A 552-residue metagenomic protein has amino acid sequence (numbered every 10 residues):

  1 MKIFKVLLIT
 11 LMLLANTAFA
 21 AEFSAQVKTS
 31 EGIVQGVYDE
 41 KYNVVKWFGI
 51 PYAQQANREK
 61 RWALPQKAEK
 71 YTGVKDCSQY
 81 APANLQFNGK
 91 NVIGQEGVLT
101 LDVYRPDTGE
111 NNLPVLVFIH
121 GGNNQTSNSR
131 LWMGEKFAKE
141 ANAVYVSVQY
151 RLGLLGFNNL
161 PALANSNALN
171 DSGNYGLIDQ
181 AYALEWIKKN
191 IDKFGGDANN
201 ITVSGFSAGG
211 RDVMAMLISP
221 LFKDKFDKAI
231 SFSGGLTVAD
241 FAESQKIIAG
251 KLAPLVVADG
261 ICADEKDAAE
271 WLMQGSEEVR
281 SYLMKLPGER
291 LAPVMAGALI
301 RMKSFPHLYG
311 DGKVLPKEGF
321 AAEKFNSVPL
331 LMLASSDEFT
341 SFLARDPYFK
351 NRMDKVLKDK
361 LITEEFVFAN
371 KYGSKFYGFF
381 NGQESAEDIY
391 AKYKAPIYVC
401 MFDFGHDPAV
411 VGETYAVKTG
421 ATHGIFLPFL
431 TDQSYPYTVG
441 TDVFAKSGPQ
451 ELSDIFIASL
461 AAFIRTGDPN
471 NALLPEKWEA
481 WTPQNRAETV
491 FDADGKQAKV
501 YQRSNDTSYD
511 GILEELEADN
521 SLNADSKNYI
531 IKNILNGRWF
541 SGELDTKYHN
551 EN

Functional and structural regions predicted by a protein language model:
K2-I9: Sec-dependent signal peptide recognition, specifically the positively charged N-region followed immediately by
L11-A18: Hydrophobic h-region of N-terminal signal peptides that target proteins for export in Gram-negative bacteria
A21-E110, L283, L474, E514-A518 (+1 more regions): Catalytic-loop region of hydrolases
V45, Q95-L99, I178-E185, R211 (+4 more regions): A structural signal for well-ordered alpha-helical segments within the folded catalytic domains of diverse enzymes
P82-M273, L315-A344, A395, S453 (+1 more regions): Serine-hydrolase-like catalytic core of hydrolytic proteins
R151-G153, S204-A208, M401-P408, P475-T482: Short, solvent-exposed turn/loop segments enriched in Gly/Ser/Thr/Pro and often Arg
E278-Q450, S459, T466, S541 (+2 more regions): Substrate-gating cap/lid region and adjacent catalytic-acid/histidine neighborhood within extracellular/lumenal
K313, A391-I397, S434, T438-N552: Alpha/beta-hydrolase-fold serine-hydrolase catalytic core, especially in secreted/extracellular enzymes
